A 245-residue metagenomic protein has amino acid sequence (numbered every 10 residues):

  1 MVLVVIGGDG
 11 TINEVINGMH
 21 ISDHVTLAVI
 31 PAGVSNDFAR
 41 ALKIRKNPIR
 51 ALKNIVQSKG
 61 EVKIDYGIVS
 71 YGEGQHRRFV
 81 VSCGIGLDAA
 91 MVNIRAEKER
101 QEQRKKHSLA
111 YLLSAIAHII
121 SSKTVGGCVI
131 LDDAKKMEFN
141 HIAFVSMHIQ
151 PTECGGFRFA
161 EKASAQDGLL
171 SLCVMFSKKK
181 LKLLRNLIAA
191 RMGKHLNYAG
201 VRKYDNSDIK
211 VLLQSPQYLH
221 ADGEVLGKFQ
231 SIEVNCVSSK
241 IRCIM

Functional and structural regions predicted by a protein language model:
I6-G8, A32: Glycine-rich beta-strand-to-loop/alpha-helix junction loops that act as flexible
T11, V145, G223: Conserved Motif II region of HX4D acyltransferases
T11-D23: Short Gly/Thr/Asp-enriched flexible loops that form oxyanion-binding sites at enzyme active sites
I16-M19, R40-L42, R158-F159: Short amphipathic alpha-helical segments
I21-F144: Catalytic core of DAGKc-family lipid kinases
D88, F144-A160: Glycine-rich phosphate/pyrophosphate-binding beta-alpha loops
L131-D133, R158-D167, S171-M245: ATP/nucleoside-binding phosphotransfer catalytic cores, i.e., glycine-rich phosphate-binding loops
